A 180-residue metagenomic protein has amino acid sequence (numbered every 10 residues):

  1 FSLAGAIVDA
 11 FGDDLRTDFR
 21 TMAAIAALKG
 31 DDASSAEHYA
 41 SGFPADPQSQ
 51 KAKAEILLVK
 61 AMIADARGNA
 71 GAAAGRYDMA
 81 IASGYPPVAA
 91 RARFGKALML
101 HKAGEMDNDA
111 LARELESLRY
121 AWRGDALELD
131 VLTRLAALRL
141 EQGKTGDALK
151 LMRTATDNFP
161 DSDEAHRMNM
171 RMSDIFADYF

Functional and structural regions predicted by a protein language model:
F1-F180: Acidic, polar-rich low-complexity tracts and alpha-helical solenoid repeat scaffolds
